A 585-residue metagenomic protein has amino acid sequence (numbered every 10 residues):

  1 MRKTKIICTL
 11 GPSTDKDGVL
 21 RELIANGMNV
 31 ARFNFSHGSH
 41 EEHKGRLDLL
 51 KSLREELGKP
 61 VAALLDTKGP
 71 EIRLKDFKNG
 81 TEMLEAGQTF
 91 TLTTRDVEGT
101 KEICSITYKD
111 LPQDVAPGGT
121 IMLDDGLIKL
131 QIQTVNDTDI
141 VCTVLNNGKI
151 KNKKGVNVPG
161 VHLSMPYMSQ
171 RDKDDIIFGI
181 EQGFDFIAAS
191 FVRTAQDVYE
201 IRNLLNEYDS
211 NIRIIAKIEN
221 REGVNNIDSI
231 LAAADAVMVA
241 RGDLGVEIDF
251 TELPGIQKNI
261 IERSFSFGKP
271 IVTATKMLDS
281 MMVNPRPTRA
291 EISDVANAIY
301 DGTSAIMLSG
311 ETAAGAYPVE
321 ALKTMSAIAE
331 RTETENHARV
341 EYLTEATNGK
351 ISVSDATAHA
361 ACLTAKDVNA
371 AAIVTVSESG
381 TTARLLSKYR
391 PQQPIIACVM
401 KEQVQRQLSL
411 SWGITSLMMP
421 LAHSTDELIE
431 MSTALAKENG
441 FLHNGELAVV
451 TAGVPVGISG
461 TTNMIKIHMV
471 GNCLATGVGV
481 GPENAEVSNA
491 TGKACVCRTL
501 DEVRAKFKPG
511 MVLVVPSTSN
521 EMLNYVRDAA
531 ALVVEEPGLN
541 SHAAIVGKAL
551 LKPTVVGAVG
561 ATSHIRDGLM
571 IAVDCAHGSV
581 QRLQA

Functional and structural regions predicted by a protein language model:
M1-A31, G38, E42-G58, A62-A63 (+6 more regions): Charge-biased, low-complexity intrinsically disordered regions
K3, C8-S13, E42, V161 (+3 more regions): Conserved alpha/beta-domain cores
K5-I7, V30-R32, P60-L64, T89 (+8 more regions): Structural preference for beta-strand elements that scaffold enzyme active sites
L10-S13, M28, F35-H40, T67-P70 (+24 more regions): Short, ordered loop/turn segments at secondary-structure junctions
A25-V30, E181-D185, L205-N211, A232-V237 (+6 more regions): Glycine-enriched alpha-helix->loop->beta-strand junction motifs that scaffold or abut catalytic
G38, E42, R46, Q393-P394 (+2 more regions): Feature captures the catalytic cores and cofactor-binding loops of soluble hydro-lyases/lyases that act on carboxylate
K44-L50, R54, T312-E335, M464-H468: C-terminal helical cap(s) of enzyme catalytic domains, especially alpha/beta-barrels
P70-S169, K173, L435, F441-D501 (+2 more regions): Acidic, glycine-rich flexible loop/linker segments
